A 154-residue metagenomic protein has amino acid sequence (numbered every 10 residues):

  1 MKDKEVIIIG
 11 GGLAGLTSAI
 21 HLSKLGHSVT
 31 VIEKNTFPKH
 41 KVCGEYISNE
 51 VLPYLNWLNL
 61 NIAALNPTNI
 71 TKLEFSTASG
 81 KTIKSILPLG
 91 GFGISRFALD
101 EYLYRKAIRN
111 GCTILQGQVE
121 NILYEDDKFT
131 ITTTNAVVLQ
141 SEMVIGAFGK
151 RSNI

Functional and structural regions predicted by a protein language model:
M1-A14: Beta1/beta-strand and adjacent pyrophosphate-binding region of the FAD-binding site in flavoprotein oxidoreductases
K4, G26, S141-E142: Short, well-ordered alpha-helix to beta-strand connector turns
A14, S18-A19, S23, A107: Small-residue (primarily alanine) positions within well-ordered alpha-helices, especially packing/interaction faces
S23-C43: Glycine-rich FAD pyrophosphate-binding loop
H27, L60, C112: Short phosphate-binding/catalytic loops that engage adenosine nucleotides
T36-L58: Conserved N-terminal glycine-rich FAD pyrophosphate-binding loop of Rossmann-like flavoproteins
V51-Y104, Y124: A conserved beta-strand/loop capping segment in the N-terminal third of enzymes that catalyze redox or closely related
K106-I154: Predominantly flavin-linked oxidoreductase catalytic cores and closely associated redox partners
